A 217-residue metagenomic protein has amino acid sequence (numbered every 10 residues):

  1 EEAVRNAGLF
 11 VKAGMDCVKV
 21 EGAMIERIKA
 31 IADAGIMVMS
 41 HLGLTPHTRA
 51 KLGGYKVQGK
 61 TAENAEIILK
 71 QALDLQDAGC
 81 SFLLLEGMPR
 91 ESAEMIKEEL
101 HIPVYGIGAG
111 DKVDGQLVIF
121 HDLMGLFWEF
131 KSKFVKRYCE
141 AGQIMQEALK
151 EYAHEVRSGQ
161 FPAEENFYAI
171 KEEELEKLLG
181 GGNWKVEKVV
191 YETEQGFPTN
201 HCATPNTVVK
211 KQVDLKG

Functional and structural regions predicted by a protein language model:
E1-G217: Alpha/beta enzyme core
